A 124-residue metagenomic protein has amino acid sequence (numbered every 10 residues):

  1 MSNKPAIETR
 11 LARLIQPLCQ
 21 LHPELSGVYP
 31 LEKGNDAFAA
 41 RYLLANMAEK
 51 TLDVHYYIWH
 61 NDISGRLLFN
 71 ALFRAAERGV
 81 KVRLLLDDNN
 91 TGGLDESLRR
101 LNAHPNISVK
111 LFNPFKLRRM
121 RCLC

Functional and structural regions predicted by a protein language model:
P5-T51, I58-C124: HKD-type phospholipase D/PLD-like phosphodiesterase module
